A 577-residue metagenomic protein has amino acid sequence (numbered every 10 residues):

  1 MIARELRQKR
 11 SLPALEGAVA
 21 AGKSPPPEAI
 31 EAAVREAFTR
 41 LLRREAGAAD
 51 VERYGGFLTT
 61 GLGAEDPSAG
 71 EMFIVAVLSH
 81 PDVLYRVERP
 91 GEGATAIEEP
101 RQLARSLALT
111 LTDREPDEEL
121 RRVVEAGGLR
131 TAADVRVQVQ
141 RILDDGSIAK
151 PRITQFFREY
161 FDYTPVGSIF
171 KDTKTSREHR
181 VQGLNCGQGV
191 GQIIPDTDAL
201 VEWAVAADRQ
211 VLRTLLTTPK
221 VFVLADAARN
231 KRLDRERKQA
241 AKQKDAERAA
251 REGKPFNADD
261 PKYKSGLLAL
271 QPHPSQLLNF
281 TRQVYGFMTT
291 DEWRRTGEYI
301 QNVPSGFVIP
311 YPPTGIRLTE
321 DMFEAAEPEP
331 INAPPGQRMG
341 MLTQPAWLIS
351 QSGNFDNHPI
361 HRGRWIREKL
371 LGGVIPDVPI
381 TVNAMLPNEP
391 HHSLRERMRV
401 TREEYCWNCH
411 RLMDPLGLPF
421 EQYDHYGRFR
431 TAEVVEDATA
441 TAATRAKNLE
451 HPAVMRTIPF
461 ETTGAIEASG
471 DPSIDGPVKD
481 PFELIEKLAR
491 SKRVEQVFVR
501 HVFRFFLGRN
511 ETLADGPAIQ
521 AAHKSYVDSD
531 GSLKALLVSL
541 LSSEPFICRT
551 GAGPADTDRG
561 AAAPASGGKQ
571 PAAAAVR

Functional and structural regions predicted by a protein language model:
M1-R493, V499, F503-R504, G516-D528 (+1 more regions): Active-site substrate-binding loop specific to GH73 endo-beta-N-acetylglucosaminidase modules in bacterial autolysins
L507-N510: Axial heme c-ligation environment in periplasmic c-type cytochrome domains
